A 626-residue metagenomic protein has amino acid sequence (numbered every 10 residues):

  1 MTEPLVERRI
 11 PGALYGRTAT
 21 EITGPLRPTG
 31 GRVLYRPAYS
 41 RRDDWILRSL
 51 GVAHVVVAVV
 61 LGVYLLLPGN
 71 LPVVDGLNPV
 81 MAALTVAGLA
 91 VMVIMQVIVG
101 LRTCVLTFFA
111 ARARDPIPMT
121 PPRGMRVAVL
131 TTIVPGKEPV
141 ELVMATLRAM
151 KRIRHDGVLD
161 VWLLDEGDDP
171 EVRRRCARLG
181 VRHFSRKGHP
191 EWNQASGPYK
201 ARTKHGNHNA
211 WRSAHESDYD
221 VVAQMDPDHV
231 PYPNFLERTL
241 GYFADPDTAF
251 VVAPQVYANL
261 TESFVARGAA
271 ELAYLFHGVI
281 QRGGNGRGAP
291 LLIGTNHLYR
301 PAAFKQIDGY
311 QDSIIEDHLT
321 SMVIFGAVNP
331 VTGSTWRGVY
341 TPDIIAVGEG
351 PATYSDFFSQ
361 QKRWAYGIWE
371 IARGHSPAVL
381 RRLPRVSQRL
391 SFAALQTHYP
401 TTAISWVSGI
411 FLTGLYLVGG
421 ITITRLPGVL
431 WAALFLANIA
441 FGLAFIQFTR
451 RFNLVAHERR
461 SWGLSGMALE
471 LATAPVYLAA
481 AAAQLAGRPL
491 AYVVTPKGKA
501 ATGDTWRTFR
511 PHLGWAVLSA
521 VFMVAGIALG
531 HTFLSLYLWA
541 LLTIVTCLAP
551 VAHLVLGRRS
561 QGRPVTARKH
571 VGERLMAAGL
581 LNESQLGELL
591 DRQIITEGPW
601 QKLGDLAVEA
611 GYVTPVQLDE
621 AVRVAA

Functional and structural regions predicted by a protein language model:
Y35-H54, E138-M144, L380-S405, R488 (+1 more regions): Loop-to-transmembrane boundary segments
L61-Q96, F109-A113, M119, H398-A491 (+1 more regions): Membrane-embedded multi-pass helical conduit in multi-pass membrane proteins, especially envelope-biosynthetic
P122, A145-V158: Short, acidic, metal-binding catalytic loop of nucleotide-sugar glycosyltransferases
R126-L130, D160, L319: Cell-envelope/extracellular polymer assembly enzymes that use nucleotide-activated donors
D165-R173, A177, G188-P190: A conserved acidic beta->alpha catalytic loop
H183-Y219, P233-L319, V323-G333, I345-A393: Long helical/loop segments within the catalytic core of UDP-sugar-dependent glycosyltransferases, especially the large
M225-V230: The conserved acidic donor/metal-binding loop of glycosyltransferases
Q561-A626: Non-catalytic accessory regions
